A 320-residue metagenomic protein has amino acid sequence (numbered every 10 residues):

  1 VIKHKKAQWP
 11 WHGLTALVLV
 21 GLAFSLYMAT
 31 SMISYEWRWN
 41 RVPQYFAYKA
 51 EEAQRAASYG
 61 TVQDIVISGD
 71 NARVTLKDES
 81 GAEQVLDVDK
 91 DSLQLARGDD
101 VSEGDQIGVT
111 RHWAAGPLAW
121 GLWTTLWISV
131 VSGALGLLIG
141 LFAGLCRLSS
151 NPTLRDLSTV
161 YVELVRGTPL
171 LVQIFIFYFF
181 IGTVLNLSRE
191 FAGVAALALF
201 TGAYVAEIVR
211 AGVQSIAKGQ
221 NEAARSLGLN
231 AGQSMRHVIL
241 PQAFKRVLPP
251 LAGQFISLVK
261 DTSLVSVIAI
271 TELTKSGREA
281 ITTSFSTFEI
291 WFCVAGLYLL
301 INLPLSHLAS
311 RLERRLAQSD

Functional and structural regions predicted by a protein language model:
V1-K90, Q94-R97, S102-D320: Transmembrane alpha-helices and adjacent helix-loop boundaries
